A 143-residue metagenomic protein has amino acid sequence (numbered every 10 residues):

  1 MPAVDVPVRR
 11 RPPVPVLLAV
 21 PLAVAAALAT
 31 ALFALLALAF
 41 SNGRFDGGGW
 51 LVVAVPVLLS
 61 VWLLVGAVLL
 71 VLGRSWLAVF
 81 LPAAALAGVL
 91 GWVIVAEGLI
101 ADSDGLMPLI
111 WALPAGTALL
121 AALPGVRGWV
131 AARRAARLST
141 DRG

Functional and structural regions predicted by a protein language model:
M1-L32, R142-G143: Cytosolic juxtamembrane helix and N-cap/initiation of the first transmembrane helix
R11-A19, L36-G48, V68-R74: Short juxtamembrane and helix-loop transition motifs at transmembrane-helix boundaries in membrane proteins
L17-V20, L35, A54, V68 (+2 more regions): Alpha-helical hydrophobic membrane-insertion segments
A19-A26, V52-V55, L59, L81-A85 (+2 more regions): Hydrophobic alpha-helical transmembrane segments of polytopic
A29-L58, L90-A112: Membrane interfacial helix motifs at helix-loop boundaries and amphipathic/re-entrant anchors
L59-E97: Loop-to-transmembrane helix junctions at the membrane interface
P114-S139: Membrane-water interface at the C-terminal end of transmembrane alpha helices
